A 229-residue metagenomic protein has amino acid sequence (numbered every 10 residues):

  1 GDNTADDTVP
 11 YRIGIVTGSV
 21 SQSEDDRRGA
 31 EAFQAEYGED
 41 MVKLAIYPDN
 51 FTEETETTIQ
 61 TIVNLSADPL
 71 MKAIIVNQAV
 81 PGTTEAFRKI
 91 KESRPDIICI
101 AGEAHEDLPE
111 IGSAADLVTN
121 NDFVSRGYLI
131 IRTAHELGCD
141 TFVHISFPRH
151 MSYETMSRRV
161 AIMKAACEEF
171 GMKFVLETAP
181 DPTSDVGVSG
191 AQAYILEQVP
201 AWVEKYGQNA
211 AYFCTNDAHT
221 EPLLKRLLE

Functional and structural regions predicted by a protein language model:
D2-R12, G138: Immediate post-signal peptide segment of exported/extracytoplasmic ligand-binding proteins
T8-F33, Y37-G38, L44-Q60, I75-P81: Extracytoplasmic "Venus flytrap"
G14-T17, A45, K72-N77, I98-E103 (+4 more regions): Structural recognition of the beta-strand scaffold that forms the well-ordered cores of secreted hydrolase catalytic
S19-Q22, N50-F51, A79-T83, A104-P109 (+3 more regions): Solvent-exposed loop/turn segments at secondary-structure junctions within structured extracellular/periplasmic domains
A30, F123-L176: An alpha-beta-alpha
E36-T55, V143, K164-V188: Short beta-strand elements in bilobed, periplasmic/extracellular small-molecule ligand-binding domains
L70-C99, T183-E229: Hydrophobic alpha-helical
K89-V124: Flexible loop/hinge segments that line or gate small-molecule binding clefts
